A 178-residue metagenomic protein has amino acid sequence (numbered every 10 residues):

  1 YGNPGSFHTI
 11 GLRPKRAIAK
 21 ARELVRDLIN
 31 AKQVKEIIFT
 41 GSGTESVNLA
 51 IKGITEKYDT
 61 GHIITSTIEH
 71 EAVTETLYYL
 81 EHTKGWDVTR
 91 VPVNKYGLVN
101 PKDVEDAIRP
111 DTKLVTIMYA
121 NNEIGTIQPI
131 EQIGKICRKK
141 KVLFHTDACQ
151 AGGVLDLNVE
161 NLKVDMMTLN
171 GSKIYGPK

Functional and structural regions predicted by a protein language model:
Y1-K178: Pyridoxal 5′-phosphate
